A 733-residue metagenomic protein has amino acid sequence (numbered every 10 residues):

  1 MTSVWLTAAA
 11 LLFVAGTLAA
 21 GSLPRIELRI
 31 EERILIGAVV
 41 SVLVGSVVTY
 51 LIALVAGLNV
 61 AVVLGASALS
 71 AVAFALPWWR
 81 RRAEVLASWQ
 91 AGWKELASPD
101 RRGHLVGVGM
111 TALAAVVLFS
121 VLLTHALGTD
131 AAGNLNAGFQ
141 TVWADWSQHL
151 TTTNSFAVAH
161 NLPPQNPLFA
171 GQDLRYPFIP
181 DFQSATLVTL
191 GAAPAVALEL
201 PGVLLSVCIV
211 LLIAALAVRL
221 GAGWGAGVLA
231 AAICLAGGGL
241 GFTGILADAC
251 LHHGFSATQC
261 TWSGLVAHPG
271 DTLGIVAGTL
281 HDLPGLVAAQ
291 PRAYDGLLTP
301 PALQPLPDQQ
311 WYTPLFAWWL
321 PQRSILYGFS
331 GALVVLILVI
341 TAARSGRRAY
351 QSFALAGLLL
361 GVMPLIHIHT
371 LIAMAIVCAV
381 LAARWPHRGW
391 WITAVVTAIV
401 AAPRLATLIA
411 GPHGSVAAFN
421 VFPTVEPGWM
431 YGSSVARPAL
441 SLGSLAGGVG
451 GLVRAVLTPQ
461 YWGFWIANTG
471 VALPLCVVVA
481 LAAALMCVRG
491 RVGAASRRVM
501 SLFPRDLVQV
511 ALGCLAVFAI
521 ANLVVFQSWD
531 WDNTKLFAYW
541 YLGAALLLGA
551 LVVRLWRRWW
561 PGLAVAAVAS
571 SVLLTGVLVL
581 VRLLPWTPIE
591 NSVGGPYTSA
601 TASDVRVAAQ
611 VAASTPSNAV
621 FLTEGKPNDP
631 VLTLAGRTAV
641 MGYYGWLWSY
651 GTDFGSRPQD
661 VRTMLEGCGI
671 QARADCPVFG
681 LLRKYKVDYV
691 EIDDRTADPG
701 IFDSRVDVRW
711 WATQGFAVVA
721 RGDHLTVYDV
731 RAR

Functional and structural regions predicted by a protein language model:
M1-R101: Membrane-embedded, hydrophobic transmembrane alpha-helices
T2-A15, V106-V117, A144-S147, P307-D308 (+6 more regions): Alpha-helical transmembrane segments at the extracellular/periplasmic loop-to-helix junctions of multi-pass membrane
A53, F316-A317, S352-I366, A379: Membrane-interface alpha helices of multi-pass inner-membrane proteins
S88-R102, T341-S352, W385-W391, V478-L515 (+1 more regions): Membrane-interface helix-loop-helix junctions at transmembrane boundaries of multi-pass membrane enzymes, predominantly
H104, A114-G331, I368, V593-T598: Active-site lumenal/periplasmic loops and adjacent helix-entry segments of GT-C-fold, multi-pass membrane
L229, P386-A402, R497-R498, R554-L580: Signature aromatic-anchored transmembrane alpha helix within multi-pass, membrane-resident enzymes that catalyze glycan
V339, A343-Y350, A356, L360 (+1 more regions): Perimembrane helix-loop-helix junctions
W556-R733: Extracytoplasmic
